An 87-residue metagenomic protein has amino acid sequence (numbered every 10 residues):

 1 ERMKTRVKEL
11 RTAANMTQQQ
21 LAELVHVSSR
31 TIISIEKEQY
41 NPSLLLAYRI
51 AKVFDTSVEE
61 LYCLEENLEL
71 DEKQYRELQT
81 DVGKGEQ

Functional and structural regions predicted by a protein language model:
E1-A13: A short, Lys/Arg-rich alpha-helix, primarily the initiator
T5, N15-M16, P42-L45: Residue-level signal for the short linker/turn that defines the boundary of a DNA-recognition helix
T12, E23, K52: Alpha-helical residues within the helix-turn-helix
N15-S34: Short alpha-helical DNA-recognition segment
H26, L45-E60: DNA major-groove recognition helix of helix-turn-helix/homeodomain DNA-binding modules
E36, Y62: DNA major-groove recognition helix of helix-turn-helix
C63-Q87: Short, charged recognition helix plus adjacent turn of helix-turn-helix-like nucleic-acid-binding domains
